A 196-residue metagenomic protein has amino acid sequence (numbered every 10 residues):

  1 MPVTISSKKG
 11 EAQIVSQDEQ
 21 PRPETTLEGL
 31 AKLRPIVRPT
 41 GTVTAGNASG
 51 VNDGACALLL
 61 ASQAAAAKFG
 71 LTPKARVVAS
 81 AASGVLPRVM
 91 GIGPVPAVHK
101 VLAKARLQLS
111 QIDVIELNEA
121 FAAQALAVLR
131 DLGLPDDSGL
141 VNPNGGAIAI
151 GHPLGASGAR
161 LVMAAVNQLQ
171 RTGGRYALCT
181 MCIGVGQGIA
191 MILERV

Functional and structural regions predicted by a protein language model:
M1-Q63, K68, D131, S138-L140: N-terminal extracellular/periplasmic Venus flytrap/periplasmic-binding protein-like
V3-K9, V78-A149: Active-site pocket-lining segment
Q13-D18, P87-M90, A125-V128, L154 (+1 more regions): Short, well-ordered secondary-structure micro-motifs
E19, T40-C56, V78-K104, L117 (+2 more regions): Active-site pocket-shaping loop/turn-to-helix segments
T44-A61, G158-V196: Conserved beta-strand-centric core segments of catalytic alpha/beta enzyme folds
A64-R76, A105-L109, Q168-A177: Phosphate-handling active-site elements
K74, D131-G133, E194-V196: Short, solvent-exposed amphipathic alpha-helical segments in soluble enzyme and RNA/protein-processing domains
